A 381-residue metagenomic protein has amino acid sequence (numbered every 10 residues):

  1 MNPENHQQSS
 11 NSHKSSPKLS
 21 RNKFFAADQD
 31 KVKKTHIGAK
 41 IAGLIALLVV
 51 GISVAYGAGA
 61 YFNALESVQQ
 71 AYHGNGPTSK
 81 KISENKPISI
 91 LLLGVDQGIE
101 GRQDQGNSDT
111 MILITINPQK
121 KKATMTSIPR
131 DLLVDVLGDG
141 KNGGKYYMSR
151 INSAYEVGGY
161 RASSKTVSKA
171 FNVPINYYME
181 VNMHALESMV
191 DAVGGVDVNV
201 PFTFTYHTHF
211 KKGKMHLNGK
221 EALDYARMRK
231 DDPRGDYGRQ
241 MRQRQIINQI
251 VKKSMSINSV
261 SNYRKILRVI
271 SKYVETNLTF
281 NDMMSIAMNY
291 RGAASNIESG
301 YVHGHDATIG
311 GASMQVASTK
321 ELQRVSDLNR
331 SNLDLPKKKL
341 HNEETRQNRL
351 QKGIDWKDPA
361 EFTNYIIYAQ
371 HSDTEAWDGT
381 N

Functional and structural regions predicted by a protein language model:
N2-I45, I52-N381: Non-catalytic, solvent-exposed segments at the cell envelope interface
